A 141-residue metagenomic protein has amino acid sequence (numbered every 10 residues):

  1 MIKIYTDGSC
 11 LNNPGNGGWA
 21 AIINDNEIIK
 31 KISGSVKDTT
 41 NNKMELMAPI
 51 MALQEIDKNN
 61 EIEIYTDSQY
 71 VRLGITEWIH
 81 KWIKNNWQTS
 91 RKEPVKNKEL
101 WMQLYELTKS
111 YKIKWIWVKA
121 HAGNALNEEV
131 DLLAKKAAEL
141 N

Functional and structural regions predicted by a protein language model:
M1-K3: Extreme N-terminal starter segment of soluble prokaryotic enzymes
T6-N16, M51-E129, L133, A138: RNase H catalytic domain
G17-D25: Short beta-strand scaffold segments in enzyme catalytic cores
N26-M44: A short, polar/acidic, helix/strand-boundary loop motif
E45, P49: Short, conserved alpha-helix that lines the donor NDP-sugar binding/gating region of sugar-transfer enzymes
